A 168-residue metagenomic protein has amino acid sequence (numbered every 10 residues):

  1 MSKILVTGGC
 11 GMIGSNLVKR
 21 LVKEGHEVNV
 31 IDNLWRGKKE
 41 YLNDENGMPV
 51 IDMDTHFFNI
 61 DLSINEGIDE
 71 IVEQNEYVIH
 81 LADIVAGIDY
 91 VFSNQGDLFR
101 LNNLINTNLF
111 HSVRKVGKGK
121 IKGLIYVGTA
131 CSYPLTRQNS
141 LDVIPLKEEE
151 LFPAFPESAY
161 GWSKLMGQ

Functional and structural regions predicted by a protein language model:
M1-Q168: N-terminal Rossmann-like NAD(P)+-binding domain of SDR-like oxidoreductases, especially those catalyzing
